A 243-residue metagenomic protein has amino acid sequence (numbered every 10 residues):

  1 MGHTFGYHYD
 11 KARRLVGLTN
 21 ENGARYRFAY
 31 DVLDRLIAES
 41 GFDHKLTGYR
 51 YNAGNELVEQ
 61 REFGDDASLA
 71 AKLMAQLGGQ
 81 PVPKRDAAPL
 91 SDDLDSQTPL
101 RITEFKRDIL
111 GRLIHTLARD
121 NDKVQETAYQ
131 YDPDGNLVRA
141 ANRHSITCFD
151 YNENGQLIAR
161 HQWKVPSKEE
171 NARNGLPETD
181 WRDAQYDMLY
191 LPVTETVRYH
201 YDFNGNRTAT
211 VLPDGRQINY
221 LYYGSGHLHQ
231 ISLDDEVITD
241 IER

Functional and structural regions predicted by a protein language model:
M1-N20, A24-L212, R216-L233, V237-R243: Beta-strand elements of repeat-based all-beta scaffolds
